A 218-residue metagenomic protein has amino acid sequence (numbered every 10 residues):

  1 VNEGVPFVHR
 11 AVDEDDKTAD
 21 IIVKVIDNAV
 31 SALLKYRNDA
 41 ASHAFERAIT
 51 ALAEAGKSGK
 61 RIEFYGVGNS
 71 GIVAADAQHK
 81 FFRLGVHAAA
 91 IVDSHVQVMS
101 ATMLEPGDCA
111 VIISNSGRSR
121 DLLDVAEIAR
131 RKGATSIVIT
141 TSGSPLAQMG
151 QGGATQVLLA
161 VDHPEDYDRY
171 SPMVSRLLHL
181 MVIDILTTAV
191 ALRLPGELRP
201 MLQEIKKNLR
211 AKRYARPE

Functional and structural regions predicted by a protein language model:
V1-H43, R47: HTH-adjacent hinge/linker in prokaryotic transcriptional regulators
V1-V5, I22-V30, I72-A77, E127-V138 (+1 more regions): Short charge-dense sequence patches
D15-I22, I26-A29, F45, S70 (+5 more regions): Generic structural signal for well-ordered, non-membrane alpha-helical segments in soluble metabolic enzymes
K17, K24, K35, K57-K60 (+4 more regions): Context-gated lysine
A53-M181, T187-L194: Glycine-rich phosphate-binding loops that contact phosphosugars or nucleotide phosphates
L192-E218: Internal, active-site/partner-interface "lid" segment
